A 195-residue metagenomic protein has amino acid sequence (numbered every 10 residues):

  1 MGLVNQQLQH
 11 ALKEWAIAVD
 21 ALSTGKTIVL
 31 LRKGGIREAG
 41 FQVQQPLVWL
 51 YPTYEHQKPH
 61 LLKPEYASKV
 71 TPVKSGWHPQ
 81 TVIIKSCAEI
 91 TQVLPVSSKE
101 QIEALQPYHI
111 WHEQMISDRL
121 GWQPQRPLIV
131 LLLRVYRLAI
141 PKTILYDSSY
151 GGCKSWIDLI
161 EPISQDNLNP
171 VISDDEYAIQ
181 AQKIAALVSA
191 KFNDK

Functional and structural regions predicted by a protein language model:
G2-K195: Structured alpha/beta reader/binder surfaces that contact nucleic acids or chromatin modification marks
